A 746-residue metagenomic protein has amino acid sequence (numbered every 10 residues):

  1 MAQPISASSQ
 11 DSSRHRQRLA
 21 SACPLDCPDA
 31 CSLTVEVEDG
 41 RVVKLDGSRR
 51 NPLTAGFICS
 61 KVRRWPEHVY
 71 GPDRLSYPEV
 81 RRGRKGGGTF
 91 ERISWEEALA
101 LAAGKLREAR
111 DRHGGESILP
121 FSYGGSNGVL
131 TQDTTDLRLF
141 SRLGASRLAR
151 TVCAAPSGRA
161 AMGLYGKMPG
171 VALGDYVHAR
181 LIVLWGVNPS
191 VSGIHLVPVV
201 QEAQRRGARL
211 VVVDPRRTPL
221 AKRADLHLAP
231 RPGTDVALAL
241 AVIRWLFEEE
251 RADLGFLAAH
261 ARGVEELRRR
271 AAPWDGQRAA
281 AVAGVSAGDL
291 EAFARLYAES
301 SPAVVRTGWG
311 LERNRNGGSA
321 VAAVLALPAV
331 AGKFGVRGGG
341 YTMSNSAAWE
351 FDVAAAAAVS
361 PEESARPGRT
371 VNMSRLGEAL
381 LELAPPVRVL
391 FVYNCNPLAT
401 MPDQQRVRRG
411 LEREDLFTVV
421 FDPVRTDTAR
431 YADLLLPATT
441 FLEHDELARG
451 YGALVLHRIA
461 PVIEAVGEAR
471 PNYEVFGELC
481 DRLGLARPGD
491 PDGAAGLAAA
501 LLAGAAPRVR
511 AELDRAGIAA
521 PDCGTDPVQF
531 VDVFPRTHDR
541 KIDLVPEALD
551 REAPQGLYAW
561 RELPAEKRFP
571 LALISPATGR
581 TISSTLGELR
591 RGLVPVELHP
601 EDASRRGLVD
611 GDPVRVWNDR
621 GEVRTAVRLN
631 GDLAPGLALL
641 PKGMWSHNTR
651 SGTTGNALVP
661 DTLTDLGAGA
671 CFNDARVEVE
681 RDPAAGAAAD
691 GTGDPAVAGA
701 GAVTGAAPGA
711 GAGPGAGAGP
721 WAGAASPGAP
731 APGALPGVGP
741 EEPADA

Functional and structural regions predicted by a protein language model:
M1-E249, G263, S286, N648-G699 (+1 more regions): N-terminal export/assembly segments and adjacent metallocofactor-ligating motifs of anaerobic energy-metabolism
A22, V407-R408, R413-F417, F421-T426 (+2 more regions): Phosphate/diphosphate-binding loops
R81-R92, E249-A287, I463-V533, G592 (+2 more regions): N-terminal leader/propeptide and maturation segments of large enzyme subunits in energy/redox metabolism and hydrolases
F121-G128, V282-V285, G308-R315, N394-L398: Conserved short loop/turn motifs at secondary-structure junctions
Q132-Q201, R206-V212, L220-K222, V236-L240 (+4 more regions): Extended redox/cofactor-interaction regions of prokaryotic respiratory oxidoreductases
K222-P230, T439, L454-V466: Short beta-alpha connecting loops at secondary-structure transitions that line or flank enzyme active sites
V242, H260-L376, A519: Active-site phosphate/pyrophosphate-binding segments
V466, N472-G517, S584-E597, E601-A702 (+2 more regions): Long, contiguous, secondary-structure-rich segments that constitute the structural scaffold of globular domains
